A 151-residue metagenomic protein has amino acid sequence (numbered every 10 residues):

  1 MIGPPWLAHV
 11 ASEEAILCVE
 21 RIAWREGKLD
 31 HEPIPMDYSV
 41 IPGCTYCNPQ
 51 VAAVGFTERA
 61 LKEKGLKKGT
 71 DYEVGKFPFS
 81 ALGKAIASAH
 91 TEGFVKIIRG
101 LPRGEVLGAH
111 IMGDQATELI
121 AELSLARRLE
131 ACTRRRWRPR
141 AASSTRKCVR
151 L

Functional and structural regions predicted by a protein language model:
M1-P4, Y38-Y46: Short, flexible active-site loops
I2, A15-I16, I98: Anionic group-transfer/hydrolysis microenvironments
I2-P5, R21, E122-L123: Flavin (primarily FAD) binding-site architecture
P5-H9, G55-F56: Active-site metal-coordination segments of metallo-dependent hydrolases
L7, A11-E14, E118, E122: Generic hydrophobic secondary-structure packing signal
H9-D37, L66-D71, E130: Internal hydrophobic alpha-helix adjacent to the cofactor/substrate pocket in enzyme cavities
E26, I41, Y46-L151: Flexible, glycine-rich terminal cap/loop adjacent to redox cofactors in electron-transfer oxidoreductases
